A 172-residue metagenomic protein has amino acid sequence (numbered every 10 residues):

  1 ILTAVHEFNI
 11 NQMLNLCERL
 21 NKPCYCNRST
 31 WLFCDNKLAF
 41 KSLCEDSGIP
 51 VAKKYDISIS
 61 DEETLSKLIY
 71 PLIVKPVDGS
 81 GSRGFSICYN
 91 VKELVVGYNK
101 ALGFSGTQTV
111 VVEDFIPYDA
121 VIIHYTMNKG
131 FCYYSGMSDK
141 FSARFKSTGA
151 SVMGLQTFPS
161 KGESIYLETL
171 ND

Functional and structural regions predicted by a protein language model:
I1-N36, G48-D56: A short, GP-enriched loop/loop-strand-helix hinge that lies immediately N-terminal to, or at the N-terminal rim
N9-M13, D61-E62, A120-V121: Short, well-ordered alpha-helical microsegments
L32-A39, G84, F145-S147: Short, charged, surface-exposed secondary-structure boundary motifs
A39, E62, E93-V96: Residue-level recognition of oxygen-bearing side chains
L43-P50, G103: Basic phosphate/pyrophosphate-binding loop/patch that engages nucleotide-derived ligands
C44, L68-C88, S105-Y118, I123 (+1 more regions): ATP-grasp fold ATP-binding core
I57, F85-N90, T126-N128, S160: Short beta-strand-to-turn element immediately C-terminal to the catalytic PLP-Schiff-base lysine in fold type I
D114-P117, Y125-D172: ATP-dependent carboxylate/phosphate-activation module, predominantly the ATP-grasp catalytic core and closely related
